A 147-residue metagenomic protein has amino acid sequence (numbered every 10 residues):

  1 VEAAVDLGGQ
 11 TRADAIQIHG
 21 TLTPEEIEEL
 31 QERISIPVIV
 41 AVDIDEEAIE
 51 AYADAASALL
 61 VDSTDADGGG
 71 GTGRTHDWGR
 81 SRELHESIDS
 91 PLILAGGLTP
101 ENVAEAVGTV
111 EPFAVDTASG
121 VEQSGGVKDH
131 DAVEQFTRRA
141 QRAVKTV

Functional and structural regions predicted by a protein language model:
V1-N102: Conserved anion-binding
I16, L59, D77, A106 (+2 more regions): Conserved, mostly hydrophobic/aromatic
L30-R33, A118-V147: C-terminal helical cap(s) of enzyme catalytic domains, especially alpha/beta-barrels
S90, E101, V107, P112-D116: Internal alpha/beta core interface subdomains
